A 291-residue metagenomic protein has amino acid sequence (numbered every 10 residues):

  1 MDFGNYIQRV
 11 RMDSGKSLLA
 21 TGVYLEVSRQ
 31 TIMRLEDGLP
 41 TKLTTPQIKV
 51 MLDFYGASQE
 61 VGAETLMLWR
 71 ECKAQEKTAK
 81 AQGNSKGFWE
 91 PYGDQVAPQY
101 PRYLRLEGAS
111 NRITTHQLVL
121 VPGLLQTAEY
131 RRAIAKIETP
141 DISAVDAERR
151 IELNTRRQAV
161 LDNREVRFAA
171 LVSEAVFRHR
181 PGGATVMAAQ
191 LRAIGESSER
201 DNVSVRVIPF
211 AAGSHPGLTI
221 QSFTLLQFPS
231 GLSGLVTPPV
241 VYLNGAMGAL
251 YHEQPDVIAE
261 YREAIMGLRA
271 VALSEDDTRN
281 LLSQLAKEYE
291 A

Functional and structural regions predicted by a protein language model:
M1-R9, D13, L19, V23 (+3 more regions): Interdomain hinge/linker segments and adjacent boundary elements that couple functional modules
G22, P40, H215-L218: Short glycine-biased active-site loop of nucleotidyltransferases that positions the nucleotide triphosphate and helps
Q30, E71, G217: Short Asp/Glu-rich motifs
D37: Short, conserved catalytic or interaction motifs in soluble domains
R164-E165, L171, F177-A291: C-terminal regulatory/effector modules of DNA-binding transcriptional regulators
